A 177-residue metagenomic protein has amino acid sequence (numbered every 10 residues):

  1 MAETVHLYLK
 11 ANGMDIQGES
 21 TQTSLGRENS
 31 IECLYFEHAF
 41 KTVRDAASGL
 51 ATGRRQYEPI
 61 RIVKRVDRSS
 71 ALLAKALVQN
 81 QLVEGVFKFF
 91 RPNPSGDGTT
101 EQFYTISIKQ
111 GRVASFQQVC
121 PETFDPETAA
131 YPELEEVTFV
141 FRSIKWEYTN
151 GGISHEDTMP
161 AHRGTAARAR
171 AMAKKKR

Functional and structural regions predicted by a protein language model:
M1-R177: Glycine-rich, low-complexity intrinsically disordered segments
